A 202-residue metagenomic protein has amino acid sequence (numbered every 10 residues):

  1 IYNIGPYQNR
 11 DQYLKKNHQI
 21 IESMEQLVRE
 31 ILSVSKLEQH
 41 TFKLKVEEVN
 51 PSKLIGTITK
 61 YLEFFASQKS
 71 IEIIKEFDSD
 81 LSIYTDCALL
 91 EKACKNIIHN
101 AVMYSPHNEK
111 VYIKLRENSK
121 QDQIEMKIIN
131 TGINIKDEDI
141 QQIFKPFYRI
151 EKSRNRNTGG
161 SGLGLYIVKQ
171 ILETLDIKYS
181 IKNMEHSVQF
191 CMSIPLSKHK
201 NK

Functional and structural regions predicted by a protein language model:
Q19-M24: Short alpha-helical segment of the dimerization/phosphotransfer core of two-component systems
K45-E48, S67, E72-S82, N118: Conserved catalytic submotifs in the C-terminal HATPase_c
A101-V102: Short helix-loop "hinge" at the ATP-lid/N-box region of the Bergerat-fold HATPase_c
N108-D122: Short beta-strand/loop element within the Bergerat-fold HATPase_c
I135-F147: Short conserved segment of the HATPase_c
G159, G164, V168: Short alpha-helical Gxxx[C/S/T] motif in the catalytic ATP-binding
